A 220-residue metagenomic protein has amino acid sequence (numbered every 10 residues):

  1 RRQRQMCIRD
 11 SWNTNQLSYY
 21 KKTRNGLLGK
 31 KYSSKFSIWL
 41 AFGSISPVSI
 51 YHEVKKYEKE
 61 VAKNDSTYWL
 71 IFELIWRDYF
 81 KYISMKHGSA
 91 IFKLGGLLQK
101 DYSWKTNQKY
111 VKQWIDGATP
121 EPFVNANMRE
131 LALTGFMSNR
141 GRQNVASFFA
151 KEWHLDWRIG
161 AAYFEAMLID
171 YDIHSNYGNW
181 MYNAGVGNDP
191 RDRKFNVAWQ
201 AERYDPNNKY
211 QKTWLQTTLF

Functional and structural regions predicted by a protein language model:
Q3-I8: Short, small-residue-biased leader/transition segments that mark boundaries at the very start of proteins
S11-T14, Y20-K21: Phosphate-binding active sites in nucleotide-utilizing proteins
K21-F220: C-terminal catalytic domain of photolyase/cryptochrome flavoproteins, centering on the FAD-binding pocket
